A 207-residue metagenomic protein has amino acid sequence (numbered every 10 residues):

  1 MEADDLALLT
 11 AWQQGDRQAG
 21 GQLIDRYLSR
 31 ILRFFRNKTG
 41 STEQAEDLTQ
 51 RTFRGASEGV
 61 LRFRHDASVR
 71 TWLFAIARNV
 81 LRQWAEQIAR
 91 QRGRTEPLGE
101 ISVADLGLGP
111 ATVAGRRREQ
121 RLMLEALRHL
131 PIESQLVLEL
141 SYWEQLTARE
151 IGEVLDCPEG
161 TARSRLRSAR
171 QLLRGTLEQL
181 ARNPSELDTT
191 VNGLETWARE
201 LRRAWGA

Functional and structural regions predicted by a protein language model:
M1-E2, Q91-R116, T147, T190-G206: Internal acidic/polar
L9-R33: A short, charge-rich alpha-helical start-of-domain segment used by transcription regulators
I24-T42, G59, L127, E133 (+1 more regions): Amphipathic, Lys/Arg- and hydrophobic-enriched alpha-helical face
S41, T147, D156-T161: Helix-turn-helix DNA-binding motif, specifically the short coil turn and the N-cap/start of the second
D47-R54, A67-N79: Structural recognition of an alpha-helix C-terminal capping motif at a helix-to-coil junction
E58-H65, A75-E96, R116, S168 (+1 more regions): Arg/Lys-rich amphipathic alpha helix in sigma70-family domain 2
V137-S141: A short pre-motif secondary-structure segment
V154, Q171-A207: C-terminal edge and immediately downstream basic/flexible tail or linker adjoining helix-turn-helix-like DNA-binding
